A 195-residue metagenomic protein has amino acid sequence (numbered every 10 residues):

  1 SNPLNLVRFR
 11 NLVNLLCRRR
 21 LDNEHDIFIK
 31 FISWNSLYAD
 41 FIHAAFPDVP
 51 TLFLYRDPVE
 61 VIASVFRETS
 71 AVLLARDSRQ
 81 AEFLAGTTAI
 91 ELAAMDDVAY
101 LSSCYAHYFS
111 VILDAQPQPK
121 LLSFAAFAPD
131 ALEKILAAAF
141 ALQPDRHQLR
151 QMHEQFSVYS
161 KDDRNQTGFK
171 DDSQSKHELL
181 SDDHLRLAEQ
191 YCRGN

Functional and structural regions predicted by a protein language model:
S1-L12: PAPS-dependent sulfotransferase catalytic core
L15: Active-site donor-binding segments of glycosyltransferases and PAPS-dependent sulfotransferases
E24-D26, D48-V49: A general structural motif
D26-I32: Conserved two-lobed SF2 helicase motor
S33-A126, E133-R146: PAPS-dependent sulfotransferase catalytic domain
R67-L101, H147-N195: PAPS-dependent sulfotransferase catalytic core
